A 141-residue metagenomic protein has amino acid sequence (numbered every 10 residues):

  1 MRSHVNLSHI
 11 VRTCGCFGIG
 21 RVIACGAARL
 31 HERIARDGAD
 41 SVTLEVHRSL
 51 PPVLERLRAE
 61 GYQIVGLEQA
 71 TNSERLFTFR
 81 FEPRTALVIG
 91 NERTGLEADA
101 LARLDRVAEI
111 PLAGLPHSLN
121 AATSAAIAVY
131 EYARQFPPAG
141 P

Functional and structural regions predicted by a protein language model:
M1-P141: Post-transcriptional modification and biogenesis factors for structured RNAs of the translation apparatus
